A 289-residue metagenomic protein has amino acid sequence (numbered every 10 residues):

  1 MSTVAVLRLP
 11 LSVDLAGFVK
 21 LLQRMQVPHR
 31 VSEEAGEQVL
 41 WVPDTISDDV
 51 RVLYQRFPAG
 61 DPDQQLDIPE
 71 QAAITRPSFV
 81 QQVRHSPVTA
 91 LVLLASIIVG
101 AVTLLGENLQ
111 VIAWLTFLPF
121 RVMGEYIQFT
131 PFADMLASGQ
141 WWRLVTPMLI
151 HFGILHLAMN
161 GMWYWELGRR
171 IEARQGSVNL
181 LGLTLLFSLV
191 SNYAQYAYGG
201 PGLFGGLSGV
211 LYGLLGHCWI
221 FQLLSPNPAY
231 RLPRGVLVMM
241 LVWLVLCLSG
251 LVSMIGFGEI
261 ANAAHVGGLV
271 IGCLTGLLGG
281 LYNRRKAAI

Functional and structural regions predicted by a protein language model:
T3-V4, P10-M25, R30-I46, R51-V52 (+2 more regions): A detector for small-residue-rich transmembrane helices and their helix-helix packing motifs
